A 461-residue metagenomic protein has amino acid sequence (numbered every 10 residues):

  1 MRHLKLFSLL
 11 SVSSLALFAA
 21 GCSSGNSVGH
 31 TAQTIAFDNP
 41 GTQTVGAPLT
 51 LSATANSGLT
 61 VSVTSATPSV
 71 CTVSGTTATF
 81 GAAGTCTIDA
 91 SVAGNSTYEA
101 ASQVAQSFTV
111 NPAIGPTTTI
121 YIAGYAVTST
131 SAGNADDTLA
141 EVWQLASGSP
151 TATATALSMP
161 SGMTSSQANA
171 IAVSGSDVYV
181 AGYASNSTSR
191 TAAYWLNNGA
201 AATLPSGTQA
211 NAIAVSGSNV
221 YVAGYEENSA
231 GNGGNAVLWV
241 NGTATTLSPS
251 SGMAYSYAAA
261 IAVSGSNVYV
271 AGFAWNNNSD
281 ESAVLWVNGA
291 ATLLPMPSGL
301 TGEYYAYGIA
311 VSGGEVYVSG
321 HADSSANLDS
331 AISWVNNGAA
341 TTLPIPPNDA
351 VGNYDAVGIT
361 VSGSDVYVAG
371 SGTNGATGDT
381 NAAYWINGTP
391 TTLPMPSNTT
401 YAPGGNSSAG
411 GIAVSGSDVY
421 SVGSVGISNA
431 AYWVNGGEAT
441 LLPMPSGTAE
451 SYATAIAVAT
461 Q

Functional and structural regions predicted by a protein language model:
M1-S11: Bacterial N-terminal signal peptides that target proteins for export
F18-G21: C-terminal motif of bacterial Sec signal peptides marking the signal peptidase cleavage site
S23-P116, A126-P160, G175, R190-A193 (+18 more regions): Solvent-exposed beta-strand/loop surfaces, strongest in extracytoplasmic domains of secreted and cell-surface proteins
I120-T130, V180-A184, V222-E226, Y269-A274 (+3 more regions): Recurrent small/Gly-Pro-centered beta-turn motifs in extracellular repeat architectures
N134-L139, S189-T191, N232-N235, Y255 (+7 more regions): A detector of repeated loop/turn-to-beta-strand junctions in beta-rich toroidal repeat architectures
S165-V173, T208-V215, A254-A262, E303-A310 (+3 more regions): Repeated scaffold domains used in trafficking and secretory/extracellular systems, primarily beta-propellers
G410-S415, V419-V425, N429-V434, A439: Ankyrin-repeat and related helical/solenoid repeat scaffolds used for protein-protein interactions
S421, Y432-V434, L441-Q461: Blade-level signature of beta-propeller repeat domains, shared across WD40, Kelch, NHL, RCC1 and BNR/Asp-box propellers
